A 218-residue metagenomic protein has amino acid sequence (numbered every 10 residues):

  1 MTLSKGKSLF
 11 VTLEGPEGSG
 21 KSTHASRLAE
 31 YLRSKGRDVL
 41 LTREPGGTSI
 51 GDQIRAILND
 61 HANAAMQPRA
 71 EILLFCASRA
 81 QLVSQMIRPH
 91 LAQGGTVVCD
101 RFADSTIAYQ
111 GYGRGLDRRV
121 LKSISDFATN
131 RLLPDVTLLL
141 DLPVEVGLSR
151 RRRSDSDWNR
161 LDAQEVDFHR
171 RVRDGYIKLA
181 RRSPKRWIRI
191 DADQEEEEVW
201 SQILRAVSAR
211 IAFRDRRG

Functional and structural regions predicted by a protein language model:
T2-K5, A29, E145-G218: NTP-dependent small-molecule kinase module
G6-F10: Pre-Walker A (Motif I) flank of P-loop NTPase domains
L13: Hydrophobic anchor at the beta1->P-loop junction of P-loop NTPases
G18: Walker A (P-loop) phosphate-binding loop of P-loop NTPases
K21: Conserved lysine of the Walker
H24: Hydrophobic positions on the alpha1 helix immediately C-terminal to the Walker A/P-loop
K35-T129, Q202: ATP-dependent small-molecule kinase phosphotransfer cores that center on conserved nucleotide phosphate-binding segments
T106-D174: A glycine- and Lys/Arg-enriched "phosphate-lid" helix/loop adjacent to the NTP-binding pocket of small-molecule kinases
